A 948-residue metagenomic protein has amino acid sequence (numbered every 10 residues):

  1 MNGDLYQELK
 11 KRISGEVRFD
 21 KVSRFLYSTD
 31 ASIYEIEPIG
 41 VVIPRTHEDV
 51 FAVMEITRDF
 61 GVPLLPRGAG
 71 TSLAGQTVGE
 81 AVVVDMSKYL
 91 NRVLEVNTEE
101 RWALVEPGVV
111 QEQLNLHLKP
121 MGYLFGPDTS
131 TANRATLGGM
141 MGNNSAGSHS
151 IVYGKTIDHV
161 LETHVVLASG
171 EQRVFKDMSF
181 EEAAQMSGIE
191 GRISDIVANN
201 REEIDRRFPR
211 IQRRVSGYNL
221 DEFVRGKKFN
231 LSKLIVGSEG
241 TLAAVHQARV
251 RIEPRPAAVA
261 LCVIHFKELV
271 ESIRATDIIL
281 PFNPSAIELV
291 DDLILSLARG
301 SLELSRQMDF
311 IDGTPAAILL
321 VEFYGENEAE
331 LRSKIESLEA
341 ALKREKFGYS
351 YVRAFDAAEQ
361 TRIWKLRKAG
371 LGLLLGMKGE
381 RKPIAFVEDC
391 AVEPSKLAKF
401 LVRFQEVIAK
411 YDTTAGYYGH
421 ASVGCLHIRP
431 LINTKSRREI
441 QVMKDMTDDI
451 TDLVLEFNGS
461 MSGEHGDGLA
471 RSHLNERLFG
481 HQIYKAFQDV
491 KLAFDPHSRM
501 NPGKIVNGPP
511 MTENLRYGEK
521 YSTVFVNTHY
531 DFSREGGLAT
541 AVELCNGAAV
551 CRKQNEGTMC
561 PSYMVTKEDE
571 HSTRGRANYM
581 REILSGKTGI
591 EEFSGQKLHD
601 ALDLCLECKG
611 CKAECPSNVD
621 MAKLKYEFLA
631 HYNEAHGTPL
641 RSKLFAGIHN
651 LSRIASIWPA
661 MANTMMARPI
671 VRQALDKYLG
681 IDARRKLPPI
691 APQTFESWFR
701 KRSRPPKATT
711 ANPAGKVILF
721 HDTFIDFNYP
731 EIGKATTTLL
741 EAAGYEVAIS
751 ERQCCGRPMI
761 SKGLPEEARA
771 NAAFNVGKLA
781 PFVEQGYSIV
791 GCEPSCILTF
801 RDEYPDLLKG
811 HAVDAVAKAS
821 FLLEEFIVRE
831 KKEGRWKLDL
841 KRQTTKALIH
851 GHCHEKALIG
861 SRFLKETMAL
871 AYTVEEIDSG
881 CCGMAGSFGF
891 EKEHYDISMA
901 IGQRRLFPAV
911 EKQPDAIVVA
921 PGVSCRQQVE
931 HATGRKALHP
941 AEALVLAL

Functional and structural regions predicted by a protein language model:
M1-D59, A69-R101, S130, Y153 (+4 more regions): N-terminal flexible segment immediately upstream of the FAD-binding catalytic core in FAD-dependent oxidoreductases
L9, S32-L64, V82, M86-T129 (+5 more regions): N-terminal glycine-rich flavin-associated loop
S23-L26, S72-G75, T131-L137, Q212-N219 (+16 more regions): A glycine-rich phosphate-binding loop feature that marks nucleotide/adenosyl-phosphate handling sites
S32, M140-G142, S150-Y153, V160-L366 (+4 more regions): C-terminal substrate-binding/cap subdomain adjacent to the FAD-binding core in PCMH-type and related FAD-linked
F223-L242, R249, R255, A260 (+12 more regions): Long hydrophobic segments that form regular secondary structure
A248-V250, F282-R381, A415, G419-A421 (+5 more regions): Terminal amphipathic helices with adjacent charged low-complexity linkers/tails
R381, E456-M461, G468-L604, E627-G637 (+1 more regions): Ferredoxin-type iron-sulfur electron-transfer modules and their immediate structural context
D495, P502, Y517, A622-L948: Iron-sulfur cluster-binding electron-transfer modules in prokaryotic oxidoreductases
